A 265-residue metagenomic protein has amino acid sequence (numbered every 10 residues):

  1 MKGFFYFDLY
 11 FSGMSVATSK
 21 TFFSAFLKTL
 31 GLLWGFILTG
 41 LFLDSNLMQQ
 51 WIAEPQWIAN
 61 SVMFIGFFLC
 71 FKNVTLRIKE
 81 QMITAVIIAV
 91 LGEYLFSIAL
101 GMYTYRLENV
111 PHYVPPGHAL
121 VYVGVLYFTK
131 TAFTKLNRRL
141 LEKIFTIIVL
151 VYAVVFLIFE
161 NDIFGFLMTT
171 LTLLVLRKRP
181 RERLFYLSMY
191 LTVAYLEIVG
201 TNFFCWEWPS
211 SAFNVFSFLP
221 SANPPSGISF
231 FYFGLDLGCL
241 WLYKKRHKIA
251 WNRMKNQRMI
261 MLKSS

Functional and structural regions predicted by a protein language model:
M1-Y6: N-terminal leader/targeting segments
F7-S265: Aromatic-rich, lipid-facing transmembrane alpha helices and their immediate juxtamembrane interface loops in integral
